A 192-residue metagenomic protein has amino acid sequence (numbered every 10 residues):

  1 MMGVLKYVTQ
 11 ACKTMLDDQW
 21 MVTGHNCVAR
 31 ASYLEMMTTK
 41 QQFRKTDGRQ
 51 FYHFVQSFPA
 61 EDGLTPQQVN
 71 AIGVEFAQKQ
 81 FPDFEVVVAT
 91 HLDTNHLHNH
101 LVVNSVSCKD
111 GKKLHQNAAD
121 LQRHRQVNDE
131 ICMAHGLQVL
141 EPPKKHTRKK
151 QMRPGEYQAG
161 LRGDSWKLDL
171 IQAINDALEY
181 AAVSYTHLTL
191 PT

Functional and structural regions predicted by a protein language model:
M1-L188: N-terminal nicking endonuclease/strand-transfer module with a His-rich metal-binding environment and a catalytic Tyr
